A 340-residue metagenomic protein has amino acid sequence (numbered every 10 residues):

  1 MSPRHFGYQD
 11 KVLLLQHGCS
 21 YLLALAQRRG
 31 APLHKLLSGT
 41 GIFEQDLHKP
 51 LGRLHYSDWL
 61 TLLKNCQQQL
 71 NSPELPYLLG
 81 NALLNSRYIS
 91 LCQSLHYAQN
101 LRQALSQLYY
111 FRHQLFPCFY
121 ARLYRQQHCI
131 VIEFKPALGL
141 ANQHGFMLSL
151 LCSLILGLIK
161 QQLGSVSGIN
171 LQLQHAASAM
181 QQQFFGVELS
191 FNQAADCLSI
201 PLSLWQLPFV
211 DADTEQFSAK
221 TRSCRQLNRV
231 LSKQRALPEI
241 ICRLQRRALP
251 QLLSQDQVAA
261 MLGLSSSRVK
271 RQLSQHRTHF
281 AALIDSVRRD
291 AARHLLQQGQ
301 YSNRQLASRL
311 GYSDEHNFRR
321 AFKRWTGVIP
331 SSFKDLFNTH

Functional and structural regions predicted by a protein language model:
M1-H128: N-terminal low-complexity or simple alpha-helical regulatory segments that function as activation/interaction modules
L14, Q143, M147, K233: Short, contiguous, pocket-lining structural segments that sit at or immediately flank catalytic/ligand-binding sites
Y21, L154-L158, L244, A291: Short, hydrophobic/aromatic alpha-helical segments in well-folded domains
H34-K35, F146, A282: Short, solvent-exposed positions on alpha-helices
H55, L83-L202: N-terminal regulatory/effector-sensing and dimerization cores that precede helix-turn-helix DNA-binding domains
W59, Q161, V166, R324-V328 (+1 more regions): Tryptophan-centered motif/residue detector
A177-H340: Extended mid-to-C-terminal alpha-helical interaction segments
